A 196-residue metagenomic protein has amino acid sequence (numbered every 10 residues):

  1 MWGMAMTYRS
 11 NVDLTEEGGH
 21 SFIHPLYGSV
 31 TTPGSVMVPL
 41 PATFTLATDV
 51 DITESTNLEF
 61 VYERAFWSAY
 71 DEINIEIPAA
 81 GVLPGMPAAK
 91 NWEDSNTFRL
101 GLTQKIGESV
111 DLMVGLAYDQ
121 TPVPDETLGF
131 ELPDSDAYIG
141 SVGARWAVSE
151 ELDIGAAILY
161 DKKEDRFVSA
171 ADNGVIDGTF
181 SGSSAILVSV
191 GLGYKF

Functional and structural regions predicted by a protein language model:
M1-F196: Outer-membrane beta-barrel porins/channels
